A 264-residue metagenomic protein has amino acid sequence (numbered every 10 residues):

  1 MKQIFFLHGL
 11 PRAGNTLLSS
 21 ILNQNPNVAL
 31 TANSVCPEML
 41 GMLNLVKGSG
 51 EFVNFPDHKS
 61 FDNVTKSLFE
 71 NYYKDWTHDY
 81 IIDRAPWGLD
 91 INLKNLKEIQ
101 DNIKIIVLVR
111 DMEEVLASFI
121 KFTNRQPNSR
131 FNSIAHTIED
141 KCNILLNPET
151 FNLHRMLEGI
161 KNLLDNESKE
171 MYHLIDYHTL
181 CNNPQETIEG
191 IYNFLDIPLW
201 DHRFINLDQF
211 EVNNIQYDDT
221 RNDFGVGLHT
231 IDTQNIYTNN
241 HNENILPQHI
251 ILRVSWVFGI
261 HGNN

Functional and structural regions predicted by a protein language model:
M1, L145, K161-D165, N193-N264: PAPS-dependent sulfotransferases, especially Golgi type II membrane carbohydrate sulfotransferases
M1-F69, D75-W76, F210, N214-Y217: PAPS-dependent sulfotransferase catalytic core
I4-F6, D79-I82, Y172-H173: Residue-level preference for the first positions of well-ordered beta-strands
F6, L17, K104, D176 (+1 more regions): Amphipathic alpha-helical recognition patches that constitute DNA-binding helices
P56-F61, I82-A85, T150-N152: Short, flexible loop segments at the rims of nucleotide/cofactor-binding pockets, characterized by
V64-W76, M156-E167: CE4/NodB-like, metal-dependent polysaccharide N-deacetylase domain that modifies extracellular/periplasmic N-acetylated
L68-K94: Glycine-rich phosphate-binding loop used to anchor ATP phosphates in small-molecule kinases, encompassing both
P86-H202, I215-H229: PAPS-dependent sulfotransferase catalytic domain
